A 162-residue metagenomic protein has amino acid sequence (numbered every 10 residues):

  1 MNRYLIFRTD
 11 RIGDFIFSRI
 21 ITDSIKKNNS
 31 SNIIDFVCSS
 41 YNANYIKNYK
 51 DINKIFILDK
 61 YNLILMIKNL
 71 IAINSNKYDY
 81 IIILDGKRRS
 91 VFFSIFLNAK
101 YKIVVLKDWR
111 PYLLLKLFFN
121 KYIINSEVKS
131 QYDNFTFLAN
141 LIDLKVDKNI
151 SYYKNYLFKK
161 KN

Functional and structural regions predicted by a protein language model:
M1-N162: Catalytic machinery of carbohydrate-active enzymes, primarily nucleotide-sugar-dependent glycosyltransferases
